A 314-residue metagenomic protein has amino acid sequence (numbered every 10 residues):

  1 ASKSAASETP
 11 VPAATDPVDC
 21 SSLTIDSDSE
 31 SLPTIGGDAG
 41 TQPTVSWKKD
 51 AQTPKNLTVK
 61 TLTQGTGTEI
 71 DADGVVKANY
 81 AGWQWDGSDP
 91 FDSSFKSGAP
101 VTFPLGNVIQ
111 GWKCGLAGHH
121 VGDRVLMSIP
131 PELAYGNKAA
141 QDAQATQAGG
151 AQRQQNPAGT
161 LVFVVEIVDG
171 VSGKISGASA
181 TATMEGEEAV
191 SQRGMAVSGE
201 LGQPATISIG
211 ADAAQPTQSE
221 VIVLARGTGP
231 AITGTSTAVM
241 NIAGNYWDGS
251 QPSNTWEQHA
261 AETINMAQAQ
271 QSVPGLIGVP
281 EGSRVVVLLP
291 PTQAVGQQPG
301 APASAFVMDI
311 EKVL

Functional and structural regions predicted by a protein language model:
A1-L314: Cross-family detector of peptidyl-prolyl cis-trans isomerase
